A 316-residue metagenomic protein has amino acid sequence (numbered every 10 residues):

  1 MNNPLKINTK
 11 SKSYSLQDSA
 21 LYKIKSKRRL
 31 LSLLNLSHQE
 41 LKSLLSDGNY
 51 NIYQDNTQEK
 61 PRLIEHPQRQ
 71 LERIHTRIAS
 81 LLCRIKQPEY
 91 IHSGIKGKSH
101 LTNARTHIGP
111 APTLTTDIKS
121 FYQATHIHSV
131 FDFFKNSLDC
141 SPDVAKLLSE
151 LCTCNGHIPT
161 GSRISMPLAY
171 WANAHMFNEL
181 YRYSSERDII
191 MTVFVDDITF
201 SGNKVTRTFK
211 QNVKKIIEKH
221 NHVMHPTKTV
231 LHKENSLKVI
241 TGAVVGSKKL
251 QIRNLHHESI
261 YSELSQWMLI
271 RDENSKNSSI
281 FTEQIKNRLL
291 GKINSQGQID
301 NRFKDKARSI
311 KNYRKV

Functional and structural regions predicted by a protein language model:
M1-N56, P61-S162, W171-N178, R182 (+1 more regions): Right-hand nucleic-acid polymerase module
T115-K119, G161, S165, E186-G202: Catalytic palm active-site di-aspartate
